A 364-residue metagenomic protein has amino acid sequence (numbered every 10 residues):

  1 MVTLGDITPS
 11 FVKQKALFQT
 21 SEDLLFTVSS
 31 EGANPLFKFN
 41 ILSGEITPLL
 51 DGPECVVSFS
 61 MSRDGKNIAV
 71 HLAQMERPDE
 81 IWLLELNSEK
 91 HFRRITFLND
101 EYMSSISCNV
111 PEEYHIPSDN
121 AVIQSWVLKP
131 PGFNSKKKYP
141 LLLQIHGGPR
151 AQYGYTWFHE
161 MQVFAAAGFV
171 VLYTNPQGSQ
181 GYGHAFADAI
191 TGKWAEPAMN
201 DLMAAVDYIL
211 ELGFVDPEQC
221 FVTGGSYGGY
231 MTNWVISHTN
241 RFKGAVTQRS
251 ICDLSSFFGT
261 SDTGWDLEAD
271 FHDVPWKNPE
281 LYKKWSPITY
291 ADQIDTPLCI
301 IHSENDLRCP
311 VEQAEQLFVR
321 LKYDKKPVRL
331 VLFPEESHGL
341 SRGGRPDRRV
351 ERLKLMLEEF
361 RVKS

Functional and structural regions predicted by a protein language model:
M1-K15, T20, S29, F39-V57 (+2 more regions): Multi-bladed beta-propeller domains
Q19-S21, R63-D64: Residue-level detector of Asp-centered blade-edge/turn motifs that repeat once per structural unit in beta-propeller
L24-L25, I68-A69: Hydrophobic beta-strand positions that form the internal "hydrophobic ladder" of WD40/Gbeta-like beta-propeller blades
S29-E31, A73, P176: Short loop/turn segments immediately following the C-termini of beta-strands
G32-F37, E76-L83: Structural motif
K90, T96-E218, G225, F257-D266: Cap/lid segment of the alpha/beta-hydrolase catalytic domain
Y173-S364: Active-site-proximal cap/loop segments of hydrolase catalytic domains
